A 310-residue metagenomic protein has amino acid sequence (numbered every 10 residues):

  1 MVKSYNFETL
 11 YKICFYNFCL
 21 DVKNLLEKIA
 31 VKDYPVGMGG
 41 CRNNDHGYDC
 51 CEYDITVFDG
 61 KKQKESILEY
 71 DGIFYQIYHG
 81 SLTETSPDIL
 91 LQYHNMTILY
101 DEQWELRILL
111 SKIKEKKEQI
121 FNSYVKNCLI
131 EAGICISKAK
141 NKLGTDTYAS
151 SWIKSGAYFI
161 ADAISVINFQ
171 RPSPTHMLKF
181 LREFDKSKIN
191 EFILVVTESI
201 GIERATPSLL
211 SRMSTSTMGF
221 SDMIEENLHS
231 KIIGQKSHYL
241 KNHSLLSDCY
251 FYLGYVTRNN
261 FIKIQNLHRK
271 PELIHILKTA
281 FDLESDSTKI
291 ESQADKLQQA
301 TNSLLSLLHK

Functional and structural regions predicted by a protein language model:
V2-Q103: Metal-dependent nucleotidyltransferase catalytic core
K3-F7, G37, E84-P87, L106 (+7 more regions): Generic alpha-helix detector with strongest preference for long hydrophobic helices that associate with membranes
K3-S4, E8-F18, L99-L106, E118 (+6 more regions): Intrinsic-disorder-associated interaction segments
E8, E27, E52, E65 (+11 more regions): Glutamate identity and glutamate-enriched acidic tracts
D88-I98, E105, L109-K112, T147-Y158 (+2 more regions): Solvent-exposed, charged interface segments at domain starts and junctions
Y93-G133: Extended alpha-helical interaction modules
S123-K310: Conserved nucleotidyltransferase catalytic core and NTase-mimicking acidic/glycine-rich helix/loop elements in nucleic
